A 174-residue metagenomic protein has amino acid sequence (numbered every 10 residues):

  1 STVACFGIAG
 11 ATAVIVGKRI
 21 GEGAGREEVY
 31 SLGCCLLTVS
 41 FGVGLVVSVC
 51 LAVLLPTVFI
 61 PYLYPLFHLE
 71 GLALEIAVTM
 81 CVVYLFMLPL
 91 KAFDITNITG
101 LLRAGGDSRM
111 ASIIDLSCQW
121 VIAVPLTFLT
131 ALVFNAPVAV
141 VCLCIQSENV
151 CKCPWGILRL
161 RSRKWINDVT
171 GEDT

Functional and structural regions predicted by a protein language model:
S1, E70-N97: Alpha-helical transmembrane segments of multi-pass membrane proteins
S1-L55, A92-A111: Small-residue-rich hydrophobic transmembrane alpha-helices
F6-A9, Y84-A104, M110-I122, L126 (+1 more regions): Short runs within selected transmembrane alpha-helices of multi-pass transporters and secretion channels
V16, V58-F59, L63, L102 (+2 more regions): Hydrophobic alpha-helical interface/terminus motif in multipass membrane transporters
S48-L74: Short membrane-interface helical motifs at transmembrane helix boundaries in multi-pass membrane transporters
H68, L72-E75, Q119-P154, L158-S162 (+1 more regions): Membrane-interface helix-loop junctions in multi-pass transport and translocation proteins
